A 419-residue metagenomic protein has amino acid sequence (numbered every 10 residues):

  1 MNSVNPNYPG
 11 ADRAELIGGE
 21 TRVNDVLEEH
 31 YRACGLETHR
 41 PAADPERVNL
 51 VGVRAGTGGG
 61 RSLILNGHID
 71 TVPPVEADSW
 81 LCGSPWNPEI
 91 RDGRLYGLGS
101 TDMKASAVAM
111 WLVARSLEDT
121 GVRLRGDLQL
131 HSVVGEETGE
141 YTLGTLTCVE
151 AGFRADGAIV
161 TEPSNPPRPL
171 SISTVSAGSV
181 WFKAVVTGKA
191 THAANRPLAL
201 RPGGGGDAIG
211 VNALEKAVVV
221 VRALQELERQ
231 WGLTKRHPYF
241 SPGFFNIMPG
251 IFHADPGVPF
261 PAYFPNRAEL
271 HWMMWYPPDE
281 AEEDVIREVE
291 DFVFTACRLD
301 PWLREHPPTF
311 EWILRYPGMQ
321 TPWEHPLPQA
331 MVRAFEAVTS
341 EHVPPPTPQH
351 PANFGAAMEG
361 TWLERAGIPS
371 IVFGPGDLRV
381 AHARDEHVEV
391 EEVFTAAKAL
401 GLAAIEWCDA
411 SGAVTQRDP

Functional and structural regions predicted by a protein language model:
M1-V75, N266-M273, V285-E288, E392: N-terminal helical capping/dimerization or prosegment-like subdomains of hydrolases acting on amide or phosphate bonds
G10, T21, A33, K183 (+1 more regions): Metal-dependent amide/peptide-bond hydrolase catalytic core, centered on the "pita-bread" metallohydrolase fold
H39, L63-L65, H131, G157-I159 (+3 more regions): Hydrophobic/aromatic beta-strand patches that form the interior of the parallel beta-sheet core in alpha/beta enzyme
D44-V48, N165-P166, A356-A357: Short acidic loop-to-helix transition motifs that present clustered carboxylates
V51, N66, R125, Q129-H131 (+3 more regions): Beta-strand secondary-structure signal
G60-Q129: Active-site metal-coordination/substrate-binding segment of hydrolases, especially metallo-dependent peptidases
S79-W80, V122-R123, S173-G178, P261-P265 (+1 more regions): Short glycine/proline-enriched loop/turn "hinge" motifs that connect secondary-structure elements and lie
L95, K104-E228, H382-G401: Fold-level recognition of mixed alpha/beta catalytic cores in primary-metabolism enzymes, strongest
